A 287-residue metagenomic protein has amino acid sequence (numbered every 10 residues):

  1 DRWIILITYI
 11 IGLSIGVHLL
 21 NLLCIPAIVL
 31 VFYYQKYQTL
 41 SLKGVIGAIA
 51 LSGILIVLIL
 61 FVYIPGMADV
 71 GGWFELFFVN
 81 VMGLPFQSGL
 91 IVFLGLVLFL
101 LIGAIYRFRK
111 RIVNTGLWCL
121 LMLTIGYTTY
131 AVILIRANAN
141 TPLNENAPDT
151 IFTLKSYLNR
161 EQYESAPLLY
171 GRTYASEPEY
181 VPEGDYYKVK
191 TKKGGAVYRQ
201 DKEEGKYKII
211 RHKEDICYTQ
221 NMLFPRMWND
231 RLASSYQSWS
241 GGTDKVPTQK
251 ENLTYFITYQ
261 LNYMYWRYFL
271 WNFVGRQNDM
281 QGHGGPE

Functional and structural regions predicted by a protein language model:
D1, L30-T39, L101-K110: Structural signal for the C-terminal ends of transmembrane alpha-helices and the immediately following loop
D1-G12, S41-I54: Short hydrophobic alpha-helices at membrane interfaces in multi-pass membrane enzymes
T8-L13, I25-V29: Residue-level signature of the transmembrane alpha-helical core of multi-pass small-molecule transporters
I11-S14, S52-V62, L123-Y130: Aromatic-anchored segments of alpha-helical transmembrane domains
L20-F32, F93-V97: Transmembrane-embedded, aromatic-rich helix segments that form part of the hydrophobic channel/pocket engaging
L58-G89, R136-T153, L270, P286-E287: Membrane-interfacial interhelical loops
R111-I135: Internal/C-terminal transmembrane anchor helices
A137-E287: Lumenal/periplasmic acceptor-binding loop at the mouth of the active site in multi-pass, GT-C-fold membrane enzymes
